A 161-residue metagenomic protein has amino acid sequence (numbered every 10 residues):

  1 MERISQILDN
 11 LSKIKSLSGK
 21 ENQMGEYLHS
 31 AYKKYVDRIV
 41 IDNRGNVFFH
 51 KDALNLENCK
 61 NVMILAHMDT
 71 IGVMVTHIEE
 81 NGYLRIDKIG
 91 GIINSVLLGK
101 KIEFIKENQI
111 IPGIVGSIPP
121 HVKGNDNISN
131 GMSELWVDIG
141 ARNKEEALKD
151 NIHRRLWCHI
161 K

Functional and structural regions predicted by a protein language model:
M1-K161: N-terminal hydrophobic/helix-forming segments and targeting peptides
